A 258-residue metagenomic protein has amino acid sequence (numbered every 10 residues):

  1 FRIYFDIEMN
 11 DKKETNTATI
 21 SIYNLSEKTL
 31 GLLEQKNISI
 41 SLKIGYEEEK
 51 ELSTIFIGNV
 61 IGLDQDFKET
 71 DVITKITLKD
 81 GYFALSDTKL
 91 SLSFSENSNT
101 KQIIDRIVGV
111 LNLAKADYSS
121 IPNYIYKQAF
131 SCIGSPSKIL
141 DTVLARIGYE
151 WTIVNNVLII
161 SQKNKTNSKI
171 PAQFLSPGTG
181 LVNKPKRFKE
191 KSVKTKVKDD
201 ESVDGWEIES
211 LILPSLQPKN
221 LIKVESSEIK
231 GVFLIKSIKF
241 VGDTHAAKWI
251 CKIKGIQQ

Functional and structural regions predicted by a protein language model:
F1-T77, G205, A246-K248: Assembly/oligomerization scaffold segments
F5-I7, D11-L33, N164-Q258: An acidic/polar, Gly/Ser/Thr-rich interaction patch typically located in mid-to-C-terminal regions of proteins
E27-L30, K50, D66, A84 (+4 more regions): Short beta-strands and strand-coil junctions in structured, solvent-facing domains, enriched
I57, K101-D105, S137-D141, L216-P218: Extracytoplasmic/secreted envelope proteins and their assembly/folding machinery, especially bacterial periplasmic
D71-F83, L111-F188: Short beta-strand-centered interaction patches in the first periplasmic/extracellular domains of large envelope
T88-N97, I125-F130: Second-shell loop/turn segments in exported
T100-K115: Glycine-rich, acidic and aromatic/proline-enriched surface loops and short helix-turn segments that act as binding
